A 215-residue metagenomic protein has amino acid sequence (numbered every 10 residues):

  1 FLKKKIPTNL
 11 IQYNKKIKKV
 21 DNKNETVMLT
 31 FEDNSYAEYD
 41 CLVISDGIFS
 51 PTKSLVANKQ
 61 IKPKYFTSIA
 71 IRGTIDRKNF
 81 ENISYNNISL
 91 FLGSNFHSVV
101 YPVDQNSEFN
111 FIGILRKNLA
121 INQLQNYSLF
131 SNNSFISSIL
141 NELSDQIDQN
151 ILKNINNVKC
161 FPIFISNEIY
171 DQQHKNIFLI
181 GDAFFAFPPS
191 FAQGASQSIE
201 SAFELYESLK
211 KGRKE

Functional and structural regions predicted by a protein language model:
K3-D148: Conserved FAD-binding catalytic core of PHBH/FMO-like flavoproteins
V43-I44, V100, S134-I136, N157-E215: Conserved mid-domain beta->alpha element of the FAD-binding
K78, S89, N141, I155-F161 (+1 more regions): A generic structural signal for ordered alpha-helices
Q149-N154: Short, conserved active-site entrance elements at the starts or edges of catalytic domains
